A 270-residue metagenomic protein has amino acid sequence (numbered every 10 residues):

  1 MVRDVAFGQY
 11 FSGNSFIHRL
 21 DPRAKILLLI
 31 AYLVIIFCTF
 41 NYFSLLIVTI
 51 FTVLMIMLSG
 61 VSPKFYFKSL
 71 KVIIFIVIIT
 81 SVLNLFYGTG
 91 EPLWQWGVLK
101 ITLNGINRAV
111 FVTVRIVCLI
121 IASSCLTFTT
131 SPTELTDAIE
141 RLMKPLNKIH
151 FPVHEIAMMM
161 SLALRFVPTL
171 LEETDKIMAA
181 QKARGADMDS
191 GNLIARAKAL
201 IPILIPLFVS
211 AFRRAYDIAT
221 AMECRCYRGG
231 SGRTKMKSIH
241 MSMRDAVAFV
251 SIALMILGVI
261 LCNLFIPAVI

Functional and structural regions predicted by a protein language model:
M1-S44, V48-M57, R141-K144, K148-F151 (+3 more regions): Transmembrane alpha-helix interface motif
N14, F37, V61-F65, W96 (+4 more regions): Membrane-helix interfacial "entry" motifs
K25, K64-I74, A248: Alpha-helical transmembrane segments and their helix-start/interface "positive-inside/aromatic belt" motifs in integral
N41, L45, G60-K64, G88-W96 (+2 more regions): Transmembrane helix-loop junctions in multipass membrane proteins, especially transporters and channels
F51-V61, I76-I79: Alpha-helical transmembrane segments and their membrane-interface exit regions
S69-I73, V77, T113, V117-I120 (+5 more regions): Loop-to-transmembrane-helix entry motif
I73-A186, L193: Juxtamembrane/interface alpha-helical elements of multi-pass membrane proteins
